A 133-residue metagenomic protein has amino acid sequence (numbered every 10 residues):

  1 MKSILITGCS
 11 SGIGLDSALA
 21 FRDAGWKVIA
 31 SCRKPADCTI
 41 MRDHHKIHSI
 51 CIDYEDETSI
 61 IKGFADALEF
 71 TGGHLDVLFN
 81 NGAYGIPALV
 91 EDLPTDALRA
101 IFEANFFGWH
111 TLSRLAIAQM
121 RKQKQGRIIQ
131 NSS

Functional and structural regions predicted by a protein language model:
S10-S11: Conserved glycine-rich cofactor-binding loop
A24-T39: Conserved glycine-rich Rossmann-like NAD(P)H-binding loop of the short-chain dehydrogenase/reductase
H44-T58: Rossmann-fold cofactor-recognition segment
S49, L93, I101-F102: A hydrophobic alpha-helix adjacent to the NAD(P)-binding/active-site core of NAD(P)-dependent oxidoreductases, strongly
N81-I86: Conserved NAD(P)H cofactor-binding loop of Rossmann-fold oxidoreductase domains
L89-V90, A97-R99: Substrate-binding pocket helix/loop in short-chain dehydrogenase/reductase
S113-R114: A short, exposed helix-loop element centered on a Lys and neighboring polar residues
